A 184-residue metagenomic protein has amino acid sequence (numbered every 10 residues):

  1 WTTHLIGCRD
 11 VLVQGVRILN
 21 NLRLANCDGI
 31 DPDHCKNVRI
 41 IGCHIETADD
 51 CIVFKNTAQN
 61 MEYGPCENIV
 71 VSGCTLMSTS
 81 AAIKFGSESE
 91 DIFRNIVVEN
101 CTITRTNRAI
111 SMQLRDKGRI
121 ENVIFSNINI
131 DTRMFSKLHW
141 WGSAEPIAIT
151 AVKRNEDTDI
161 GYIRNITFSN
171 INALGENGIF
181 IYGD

Functional and structural regions predicted by a protein language model:
W1-D184: Extracellular/periplasmic carbohydrate-active domains that bind, remodel, or depolymerize complex polysaccharides
